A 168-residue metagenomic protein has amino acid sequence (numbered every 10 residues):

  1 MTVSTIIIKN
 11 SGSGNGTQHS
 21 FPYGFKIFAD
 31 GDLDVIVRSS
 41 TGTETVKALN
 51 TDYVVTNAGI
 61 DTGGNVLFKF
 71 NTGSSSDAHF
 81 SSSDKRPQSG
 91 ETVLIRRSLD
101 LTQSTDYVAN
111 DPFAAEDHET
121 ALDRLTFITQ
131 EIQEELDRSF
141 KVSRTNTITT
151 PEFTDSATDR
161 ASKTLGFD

Functional and structural regions predicted by a protein language model:
M1-L122, E131, E135, T149-G166: N-terminal assembly/attachment segments of tailed bacteriophage virion structural proteins
S139-T150: Extracellular/luminal recognition modules and glycoprotein regions
